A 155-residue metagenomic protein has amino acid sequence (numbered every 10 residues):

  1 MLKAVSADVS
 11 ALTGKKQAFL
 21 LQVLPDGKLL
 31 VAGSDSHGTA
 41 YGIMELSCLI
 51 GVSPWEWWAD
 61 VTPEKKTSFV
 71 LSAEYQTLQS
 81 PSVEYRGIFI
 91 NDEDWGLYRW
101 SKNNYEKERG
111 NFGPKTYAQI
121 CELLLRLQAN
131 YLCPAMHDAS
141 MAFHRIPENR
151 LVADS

Functional and structural regions predicted by a protein language model:
M1-S80: Contiguous, structured surface segment used for ligand recognition
L2, S82-S155: Aromatic-lined carbohydrate-binding surfaces of glycoside hydrolases
